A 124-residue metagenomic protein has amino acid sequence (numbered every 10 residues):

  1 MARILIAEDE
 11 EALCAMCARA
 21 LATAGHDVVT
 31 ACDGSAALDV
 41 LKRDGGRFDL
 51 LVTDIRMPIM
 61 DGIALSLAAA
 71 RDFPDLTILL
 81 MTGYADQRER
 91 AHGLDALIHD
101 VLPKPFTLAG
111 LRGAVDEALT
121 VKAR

Functional and structural regions predicted by a protein language model:
A15-T23: Charged docking surfaces used in two-component/phosphorelay signaling
A18, F106-A118, A123: C-terminal output helix
G25-C32, V40: Short hydrophobic/Thr-rich beta-strand motif most characteristic of the beta2 strand and flanking loop of CheY-like
D33-A36, M60-L65: Acidic catalytic/metal-coordinating carboxylates
G46-V52: Active-site beta3 strand of CheY-like receiver
M57: Receiver (REC) domain active-site loop signature in two-component systems and cognate sites in sensor histidine kinases
A64, Y84-L102, A109, G113: Alpha4 helix (beta4-alpha4-beta5 surface) of REC/receiver domains from two-component response regulators
